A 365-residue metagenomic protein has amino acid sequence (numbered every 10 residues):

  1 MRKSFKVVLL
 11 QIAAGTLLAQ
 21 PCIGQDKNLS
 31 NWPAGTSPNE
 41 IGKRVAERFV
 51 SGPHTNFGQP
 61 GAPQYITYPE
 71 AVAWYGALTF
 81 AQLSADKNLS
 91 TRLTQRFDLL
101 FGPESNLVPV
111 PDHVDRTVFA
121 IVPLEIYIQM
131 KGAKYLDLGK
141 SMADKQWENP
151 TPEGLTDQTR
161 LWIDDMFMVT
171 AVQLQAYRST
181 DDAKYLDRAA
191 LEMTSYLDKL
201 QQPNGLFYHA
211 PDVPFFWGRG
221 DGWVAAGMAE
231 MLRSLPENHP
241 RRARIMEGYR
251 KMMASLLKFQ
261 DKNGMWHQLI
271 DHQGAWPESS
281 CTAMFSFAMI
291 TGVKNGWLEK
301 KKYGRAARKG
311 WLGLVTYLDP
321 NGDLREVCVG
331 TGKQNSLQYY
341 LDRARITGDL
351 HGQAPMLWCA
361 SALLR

Functional and structural regions predicted by a protein language model:
M1-F5: N-terminal secretory signal peptides that target proteins for export/translocation
V8-Q20: Bacterial N-terminal signal peptides
C22-G24: Signal peptide processing junction and immediate N-terminal pro/mature segment of secreted/exported proteins
D26-A71, L78-R92, R96-Q129, K134-M142 (+3 more regions): CBM-like carbohydrate-recognition segments
H54, A85, F101-N106, K131 (+6 more regions): Helix-capping and short linker residues that terminate individual alpha-solenoid repeat units
A77, Q173: Conserved H-X4-D acyltransferase segment
Y135-M168: Asp-box/WD-like beta-propeller blade repeats and closely related beta-sheet repeat scaffolds
I163-D164, L174-L269, A275-S286, L298-G332 (+2 more regions): Extended ligand-binding clefts on enzyme/binding-domain cores
